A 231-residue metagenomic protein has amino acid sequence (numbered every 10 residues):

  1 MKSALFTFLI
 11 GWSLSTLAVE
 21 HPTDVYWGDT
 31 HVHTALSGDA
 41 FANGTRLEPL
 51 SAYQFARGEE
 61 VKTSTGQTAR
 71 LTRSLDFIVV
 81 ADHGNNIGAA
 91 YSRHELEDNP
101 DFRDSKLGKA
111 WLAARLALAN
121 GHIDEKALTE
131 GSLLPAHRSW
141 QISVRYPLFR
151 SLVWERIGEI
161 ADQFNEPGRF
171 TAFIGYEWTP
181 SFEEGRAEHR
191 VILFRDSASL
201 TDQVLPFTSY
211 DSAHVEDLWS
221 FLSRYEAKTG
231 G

Functional and structural regions predicted by a protein language model:
S3-W12: Sec-dependent N-terminal signal peptides
S13-A18: N-terminal signal peptide c-region/cleavage motif recognized by signal peptidases
V19-G231: Extended, charged catalytic domains and RNA/DNA-binding interfaces, predominantly in divalent-metal-using enzymes
